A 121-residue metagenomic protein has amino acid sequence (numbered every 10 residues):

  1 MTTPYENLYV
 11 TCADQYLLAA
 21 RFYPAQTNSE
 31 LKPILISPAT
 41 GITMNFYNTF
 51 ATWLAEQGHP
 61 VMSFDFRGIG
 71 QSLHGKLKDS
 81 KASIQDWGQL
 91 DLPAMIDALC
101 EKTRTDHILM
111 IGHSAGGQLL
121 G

Functional and structural regions predicted by a protein language model:
M1-A25: N-terminal cap/lid segment of alpha/beta-hydrolase-fold proteins
P4-Y5, P24-Q26, L31, F50 (+1 more regions): A structural signal for the main folded, soluble domain(s) of proteins
L31, I36-I42: Active-site glycine-rich loops that stabilize anionic/oxyanionic intermediates across multiple enzyme folds
L31-K32, G58-H59, T105-H107: Short coil/turn segments at beta-strand junctions that form active-site/ligand-binding loops
M44-K76: Conserved alpha/beta-hydrolase
K81-K102: Alpha/beta-hydrolase active-site loop
T103-S114: Alpha/beta-hydrolase fold nucleophile elbow
G117-G121: Short glycine-enriched nucleophile-adjacent loop and the immediately C-terminal alpha-helix near the catalytic center
